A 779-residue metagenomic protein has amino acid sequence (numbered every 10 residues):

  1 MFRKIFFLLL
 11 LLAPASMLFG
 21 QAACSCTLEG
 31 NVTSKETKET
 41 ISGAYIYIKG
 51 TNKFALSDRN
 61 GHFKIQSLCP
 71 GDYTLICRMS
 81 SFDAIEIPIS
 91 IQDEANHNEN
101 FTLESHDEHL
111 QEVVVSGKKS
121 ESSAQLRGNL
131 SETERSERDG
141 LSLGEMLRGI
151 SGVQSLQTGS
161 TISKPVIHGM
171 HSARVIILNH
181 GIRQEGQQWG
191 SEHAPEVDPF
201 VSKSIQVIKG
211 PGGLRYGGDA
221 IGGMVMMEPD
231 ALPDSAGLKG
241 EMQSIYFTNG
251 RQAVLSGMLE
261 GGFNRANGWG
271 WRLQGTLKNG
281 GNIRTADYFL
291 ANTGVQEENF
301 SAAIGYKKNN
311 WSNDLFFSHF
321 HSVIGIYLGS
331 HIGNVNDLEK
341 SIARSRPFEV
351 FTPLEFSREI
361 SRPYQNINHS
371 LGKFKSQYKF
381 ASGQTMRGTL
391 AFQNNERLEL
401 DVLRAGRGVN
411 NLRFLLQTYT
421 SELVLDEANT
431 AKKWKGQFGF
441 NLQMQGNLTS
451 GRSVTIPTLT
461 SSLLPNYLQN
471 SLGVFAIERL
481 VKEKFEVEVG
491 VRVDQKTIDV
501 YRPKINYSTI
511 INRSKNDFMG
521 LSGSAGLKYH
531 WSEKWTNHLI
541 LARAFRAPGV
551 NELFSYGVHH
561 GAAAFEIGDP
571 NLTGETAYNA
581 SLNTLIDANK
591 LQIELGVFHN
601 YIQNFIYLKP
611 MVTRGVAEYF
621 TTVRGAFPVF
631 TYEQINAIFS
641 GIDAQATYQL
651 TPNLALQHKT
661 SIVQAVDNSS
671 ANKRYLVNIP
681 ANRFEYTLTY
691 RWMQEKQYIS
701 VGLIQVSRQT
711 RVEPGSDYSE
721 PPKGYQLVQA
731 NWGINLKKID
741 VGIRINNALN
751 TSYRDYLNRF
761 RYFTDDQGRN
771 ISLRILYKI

Functional and structural regions predicted by a protein language model:
T33, Y47, R78-F82, Q92-S136 (+2 more regions): Short, acidic, small-residue-rich periplasmic hinge/interaction motif at the N-terminus of Gram-negative outer-membrane
Q66, R183-K209: Short acidic/polar hinge/loop motifs at secondary-structure boundaries that mediate gating or recognition
H97-T102, E134, L143-M146, S163-V166 (+5 more regions): N-terminal periplasmic accessory domains that precede and gate Gram-negative outer-membrane beta-barrel machines
G186, V201-K203, L214-A286, N292-F300 (+1 more regions): Outer-membrane beta-barrel translocator/receptor signature
G280, A291, S312-K379, N394-T420 (+4 more regions): Flexible loop and strand-edge segments within Gram-negative outer membrane beta-barrel domains
N309, K433-Q437, N441-Q443, P457-I602 (+5 more regions): Structural signature of Gram-negative outer-membrane beta-barrels, strongest in the C-terminal barrel of TonB-dependent
L412-V424, G473, I567-T573, N579 (+4 more regions): Outer membrane beta-barrel strand-and-loop segments of large Gram-negative receptors, especially TonB-dependent
H599-Y601, F620-R711, L749, L776-K778: Gram-negative outer-membrane beta-barrel transporters
